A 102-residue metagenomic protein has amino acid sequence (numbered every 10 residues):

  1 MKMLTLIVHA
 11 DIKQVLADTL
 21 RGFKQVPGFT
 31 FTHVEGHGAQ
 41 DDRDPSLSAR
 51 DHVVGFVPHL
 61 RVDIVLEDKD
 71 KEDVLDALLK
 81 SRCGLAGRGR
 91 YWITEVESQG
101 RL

Functional and structural regions predicted by a protein language model:
M1-L102: Positively charged, small/polar-rich N-terminal and surface patches that mediate targeting and assembly and bind
